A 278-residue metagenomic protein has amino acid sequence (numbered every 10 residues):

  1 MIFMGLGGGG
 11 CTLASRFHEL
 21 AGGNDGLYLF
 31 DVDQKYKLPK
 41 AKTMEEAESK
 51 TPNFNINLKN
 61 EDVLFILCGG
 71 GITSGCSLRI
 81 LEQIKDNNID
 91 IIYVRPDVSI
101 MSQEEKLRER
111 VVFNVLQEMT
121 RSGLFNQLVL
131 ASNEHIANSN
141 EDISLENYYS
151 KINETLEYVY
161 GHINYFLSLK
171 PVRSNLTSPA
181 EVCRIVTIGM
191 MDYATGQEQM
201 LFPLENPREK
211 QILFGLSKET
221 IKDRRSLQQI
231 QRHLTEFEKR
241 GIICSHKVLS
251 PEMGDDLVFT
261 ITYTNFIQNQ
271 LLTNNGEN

Functional and structural regions predicted by a protein language model:
M1-N278: Tubulin/FtsZ superfamily GTPase core signature
